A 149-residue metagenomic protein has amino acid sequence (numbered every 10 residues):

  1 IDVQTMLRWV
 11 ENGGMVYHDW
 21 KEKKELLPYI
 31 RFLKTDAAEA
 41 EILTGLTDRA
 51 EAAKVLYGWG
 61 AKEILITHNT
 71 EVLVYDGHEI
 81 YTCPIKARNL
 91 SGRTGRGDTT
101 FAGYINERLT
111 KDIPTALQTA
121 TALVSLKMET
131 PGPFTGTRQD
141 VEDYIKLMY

Functional and structural regions predicted by a protein language model:
I1-T5, A37: Short, structured patches in soluble enzyme cores that scaffold and shape functional sites
T5-L7, N69-E71, K86-N89: Glycine-rich beta-alpha junction loops
M6, A40, F101-A102: General alpha-helical segment detector with a strong preference for membrane-spanning helices and helix-boundary regions
R8-W9, Y29, G45, G92 (+2 more regions): Generic structural "secondary-structure junction" signal
W9-E79: Conserved phosphate/ATP/ADP-binding segment of small-molecule kinases
Y81-C83: Short beta-strand segments
I85-Y149: Conserved post-catalytic alpha-helical subdomain immediately downstream of the catalytic base and nucleotide-binding
